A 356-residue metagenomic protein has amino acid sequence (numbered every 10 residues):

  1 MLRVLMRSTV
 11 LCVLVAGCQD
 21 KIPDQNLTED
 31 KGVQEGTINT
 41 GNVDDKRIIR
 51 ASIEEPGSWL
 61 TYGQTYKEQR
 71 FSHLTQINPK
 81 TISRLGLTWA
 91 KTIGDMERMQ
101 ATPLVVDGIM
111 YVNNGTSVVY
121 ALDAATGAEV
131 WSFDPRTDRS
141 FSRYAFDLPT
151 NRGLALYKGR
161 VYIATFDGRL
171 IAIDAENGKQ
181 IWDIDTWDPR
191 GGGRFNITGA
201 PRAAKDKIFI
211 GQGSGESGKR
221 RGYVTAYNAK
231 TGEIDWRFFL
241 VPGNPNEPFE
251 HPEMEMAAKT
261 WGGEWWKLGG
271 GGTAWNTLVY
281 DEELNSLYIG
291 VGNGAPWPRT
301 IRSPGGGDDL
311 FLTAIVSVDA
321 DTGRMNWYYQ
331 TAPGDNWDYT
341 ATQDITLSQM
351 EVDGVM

Functional and structural regions predicted by a protein language model:
L2-L11: Sec-dependent signal peptide recognition, specifically the positively charged N-region followed immediately by
L14-G17: C-terminal motif of bacterial Sec signal peptides marking the signal peptidase cleavage site
Q19-L27: Bacterial lipoprotein signal-peptidase II cleavage site
N26-L87, N244-M254: Blade/loop signatures of beta-propeller domains
P56, E68-L74, I82-A90, R98-T102 (+4 more regions): A common structural microfeature
W59-G63, M96-V118, R143-R169, R194-S217 (+3 more regions): Repeat-blade elements of multi-bladed beta-propeller folds
F71, L122, K219-R220, P298-R299: Short glycine-/acidic-enriched loop or helix-start segments at secondary-structure transitions that form or flank
T81-G94, V119-A145, Y157, R169-G192 (+3 more regions): Extracytoplasmic/lumenal domain signature
